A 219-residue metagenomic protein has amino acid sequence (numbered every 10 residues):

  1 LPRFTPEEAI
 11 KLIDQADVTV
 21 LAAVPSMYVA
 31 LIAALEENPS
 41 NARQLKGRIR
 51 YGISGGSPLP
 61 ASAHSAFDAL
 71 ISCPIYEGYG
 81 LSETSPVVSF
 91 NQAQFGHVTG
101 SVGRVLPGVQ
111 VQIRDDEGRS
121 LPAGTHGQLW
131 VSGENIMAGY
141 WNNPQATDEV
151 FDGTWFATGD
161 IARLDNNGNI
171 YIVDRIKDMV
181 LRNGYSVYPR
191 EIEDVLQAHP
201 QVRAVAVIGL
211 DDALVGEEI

Functional and structural regions predicted by a protein language model:
P2, A16, I71-P74, P200-R203: Structural motif
I10, V18-A23, I32-H97, Q110 (+1 more regions): Gly/Ser/Thr-rich phosphate-binding loop
L12-A16, A34, V150, V195: CheY-like receiver
I13, L21, G133, A138-G139 (+1 more regions): AMP-binding/adenylate-forming catalytic core of the ANL superfamily
M27-Y28, L59, I136: Alpha-helix capping/helix-boundary segments
G56, G80, G103, D160 (+1 more regions): Active-site glycine-centered loops adjacent to acidic/histidine catalytic or metal-binding residues that shape
R104-G108, R119-V150, Y185-V187: Conserved ATP/PPi-binding loop(s) of AMP-dependent carboxylate-activating enzymes
D115-D116, G124, D165: Short, acidic, Ser/Thr-enriched surface-loop or helix-capping motifs
